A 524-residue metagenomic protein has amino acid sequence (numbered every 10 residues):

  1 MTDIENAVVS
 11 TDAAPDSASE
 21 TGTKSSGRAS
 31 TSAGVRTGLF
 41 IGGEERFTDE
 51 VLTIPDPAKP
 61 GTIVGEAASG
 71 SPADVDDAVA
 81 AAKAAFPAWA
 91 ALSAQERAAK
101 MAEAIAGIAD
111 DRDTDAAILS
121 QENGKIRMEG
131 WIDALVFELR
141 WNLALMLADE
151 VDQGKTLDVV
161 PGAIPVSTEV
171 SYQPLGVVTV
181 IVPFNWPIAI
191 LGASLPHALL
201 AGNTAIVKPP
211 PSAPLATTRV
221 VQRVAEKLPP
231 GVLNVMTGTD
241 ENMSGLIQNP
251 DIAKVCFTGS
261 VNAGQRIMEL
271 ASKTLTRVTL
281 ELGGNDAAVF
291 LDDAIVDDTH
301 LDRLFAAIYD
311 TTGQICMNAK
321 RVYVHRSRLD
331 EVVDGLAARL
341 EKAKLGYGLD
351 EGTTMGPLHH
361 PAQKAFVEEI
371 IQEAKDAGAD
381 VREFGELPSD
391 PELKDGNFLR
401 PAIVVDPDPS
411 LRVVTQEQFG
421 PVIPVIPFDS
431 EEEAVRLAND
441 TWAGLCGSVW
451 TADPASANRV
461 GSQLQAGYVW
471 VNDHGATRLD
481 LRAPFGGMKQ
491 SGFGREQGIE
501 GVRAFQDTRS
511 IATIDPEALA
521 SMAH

Functional and structural regions predicted by a protein language model:
T2-D3, A7, T21, P60-G65 (+5 more regions): Conserved C-terminal structural/oligomerization subdomain of aldehyde/semialdehyde dehydrogenase
T2-V166, H359: N-terminal Rossmann-like NAD(P)+-binding subdomain of aldehyde/semialdehyde dehydrogenases
G34, K227, N262-D408, V471 (+1 more regions): ALDH superfamily catalytic-core signature
P57-A58, P72-V75, A94, V296-D297 (+4 more regions): Residues at or immediately preceding the N-termini of alpha-helices
G61, R97, L119, G202 (+8 more regions): Residue-level signal for inorganic ion chemistry
V64-G70, A85-A91, T179-V180, V289-L291 (+5 more regions): Short, well-ordered beta-strand elements within core beta-sheets of diverse protein domains
F86, A90, I105-R112, A116 (+16 more regions): Structural signal for hydrophobic packing residues in well-ordered secondary-structure cores of soluble enzyme domains
Q153-T299, F428: Rossmann-like NAD(P) dinucleotide-binding subdomain of oxidoreductase/dehydrogenase enzymes
